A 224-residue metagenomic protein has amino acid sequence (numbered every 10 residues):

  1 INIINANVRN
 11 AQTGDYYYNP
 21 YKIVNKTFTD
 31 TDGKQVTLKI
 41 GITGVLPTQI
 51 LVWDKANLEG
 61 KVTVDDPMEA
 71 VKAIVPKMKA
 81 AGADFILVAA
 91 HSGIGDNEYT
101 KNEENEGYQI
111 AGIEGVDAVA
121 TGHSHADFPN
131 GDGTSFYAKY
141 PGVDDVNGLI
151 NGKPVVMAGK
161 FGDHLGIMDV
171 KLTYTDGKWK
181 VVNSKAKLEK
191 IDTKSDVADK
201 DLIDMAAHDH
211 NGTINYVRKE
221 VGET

Functional and structural regions predicted by a protein language model:
I1-T193: Acidic, metal/ion-coordinating pockets
G177-T224: Hard-cation-handling environments
